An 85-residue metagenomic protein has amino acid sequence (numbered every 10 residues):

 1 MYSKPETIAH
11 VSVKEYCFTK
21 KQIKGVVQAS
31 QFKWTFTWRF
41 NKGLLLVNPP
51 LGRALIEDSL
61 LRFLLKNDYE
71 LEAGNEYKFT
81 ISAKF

Functional and structural regions predicted by a protein language model:
M1-P5, G25, Y69, E76-F79: Generic signature of intrinsically disordered, low-complexity, basic-rich segments and short cationic peptides
S3-K33: Amphipathic, interaction-prone secondary-structure segments
W38-F85: Acidic, low-complexity intrinsically disordered segments
